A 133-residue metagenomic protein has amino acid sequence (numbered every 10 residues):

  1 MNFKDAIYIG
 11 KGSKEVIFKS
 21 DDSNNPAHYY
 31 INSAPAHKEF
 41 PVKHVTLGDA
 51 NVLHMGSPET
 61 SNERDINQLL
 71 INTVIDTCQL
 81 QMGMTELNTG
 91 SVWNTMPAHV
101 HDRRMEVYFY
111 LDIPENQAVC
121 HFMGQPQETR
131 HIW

Functional and structural regions predicted by a protein language model:
M1-W133: Jelly-roll (double-stranded beta-helix
